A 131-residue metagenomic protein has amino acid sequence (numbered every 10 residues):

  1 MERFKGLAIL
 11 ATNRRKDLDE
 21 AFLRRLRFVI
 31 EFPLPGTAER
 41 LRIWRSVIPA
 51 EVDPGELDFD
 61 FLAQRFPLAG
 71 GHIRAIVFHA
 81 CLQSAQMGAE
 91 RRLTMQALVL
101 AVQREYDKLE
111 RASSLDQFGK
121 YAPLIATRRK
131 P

Functional and structural regions predicted by a protein language model:
M1-P131: AAA+ P-loop ATPase motor domain of ring mechanoenzymes
